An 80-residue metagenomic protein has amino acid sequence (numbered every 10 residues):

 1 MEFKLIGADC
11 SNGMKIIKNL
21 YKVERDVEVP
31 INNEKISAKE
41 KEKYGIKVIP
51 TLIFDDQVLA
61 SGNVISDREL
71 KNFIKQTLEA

Functional and structural regions predicted by a protein language model:
M1-Y21: Local sequence-structure signature of Cys/Sec-based thiol-disulfide redox active-site neighborhoods
L5-A8, E28-K39: Thiol-based oxidoreductase modules, predominantly thioredoxin-like and allied folds used for disulfide exchange
S11-N12, K41, L59: Glycine-/small-residue-rich active-site loops that bind phosphorylated ligands and cofactors
K15-K18, K47, I65: Generic recognition of short, well-ordered alpha-helical segments
I17-N32: Conserved helix-turn-beta segment immediately C-terminal to the redox Cys motif in thioredoxin-like folds
Y44-I53: Structural micro-motif
D55-A80: Non-catalytic, surface beta->alpha helical segment in thiol-disulfide oxidoreductase systems
